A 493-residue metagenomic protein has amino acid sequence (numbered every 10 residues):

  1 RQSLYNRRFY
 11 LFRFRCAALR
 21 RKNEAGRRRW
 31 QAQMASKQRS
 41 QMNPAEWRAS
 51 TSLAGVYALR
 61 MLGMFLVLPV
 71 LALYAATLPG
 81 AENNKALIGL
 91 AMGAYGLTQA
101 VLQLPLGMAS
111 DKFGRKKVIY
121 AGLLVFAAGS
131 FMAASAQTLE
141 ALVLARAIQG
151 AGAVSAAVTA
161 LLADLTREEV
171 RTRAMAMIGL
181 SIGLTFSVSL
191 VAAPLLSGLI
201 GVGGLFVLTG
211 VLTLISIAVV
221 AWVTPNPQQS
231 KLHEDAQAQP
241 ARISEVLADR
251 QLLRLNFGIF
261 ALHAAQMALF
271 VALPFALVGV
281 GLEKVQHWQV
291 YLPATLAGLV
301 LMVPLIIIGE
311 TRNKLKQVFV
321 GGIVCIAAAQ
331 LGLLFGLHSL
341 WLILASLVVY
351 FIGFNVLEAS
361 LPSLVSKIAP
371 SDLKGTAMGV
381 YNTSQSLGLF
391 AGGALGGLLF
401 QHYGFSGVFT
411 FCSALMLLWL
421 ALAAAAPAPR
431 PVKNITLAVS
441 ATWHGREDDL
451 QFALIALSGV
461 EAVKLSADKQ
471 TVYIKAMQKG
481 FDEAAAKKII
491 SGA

Functional and structural regions predicted by a protein language model:
S36-E46, P225-G258: Juxtamembrane intracellular "pre-TM" segments in multi-pass secondary transporters
L90-L106, L292-P304: Central cavity-lining transmembrane alpha-helices of secondary-active solute carriers, predominantly the Major
V101-Q137: Conserved MFS/SLC helix-loop-helix module at the cytosolic interface between two early adjacent transmembrane helices
L102-G114, L301-K314: Helix-to-loop junctions at the C-terminal end of transmembrane segments in multipass secondary transporters
K112-G122, T311-I323: Cytoplasmic membrane-interface "Motif A"-like loop-to-helix N-cap segments of 12-TM Major Facilitator Superfamily
A145-I182: Cytoplasmic helix-loop-helix junction between adjacent transmembrane helices in 12-TM secondary transporters
I178-A221: Helix-loop-helix hairpin linking two adjacent transmembrane segments in secondary transporters
V211-S230, W419-P427: C-terminal membrane-cytosol helix-exit motif in multi-pass small-molecule transporters
